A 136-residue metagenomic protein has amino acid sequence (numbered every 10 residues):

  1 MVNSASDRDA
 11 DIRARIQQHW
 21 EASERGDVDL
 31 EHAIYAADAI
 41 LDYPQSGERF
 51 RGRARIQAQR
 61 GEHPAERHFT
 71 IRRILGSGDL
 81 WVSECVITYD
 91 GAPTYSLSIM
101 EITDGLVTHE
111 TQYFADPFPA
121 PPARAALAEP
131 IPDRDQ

Functional and structural regions predicted by a protein language model:
M1-A37, P121-Q136: Short, low-complexity N-terminal intrinsically disordered segments enriched in polar/charged residues
V2-D7, Q57-Q136: A beta-strand edge to alpha-helix "cap/lid" segment located at domain peripheries
H19-A22, L41-D42, E84, T88: Alpha-helix C-capping/helix-to-loop hinge sites
A37-D38, A54: Structural detector for helix-capping/boundary residues
D38-R49, E62-P64: A short gly/proline-enriched turn/hairpin at secondary-structure junctions
